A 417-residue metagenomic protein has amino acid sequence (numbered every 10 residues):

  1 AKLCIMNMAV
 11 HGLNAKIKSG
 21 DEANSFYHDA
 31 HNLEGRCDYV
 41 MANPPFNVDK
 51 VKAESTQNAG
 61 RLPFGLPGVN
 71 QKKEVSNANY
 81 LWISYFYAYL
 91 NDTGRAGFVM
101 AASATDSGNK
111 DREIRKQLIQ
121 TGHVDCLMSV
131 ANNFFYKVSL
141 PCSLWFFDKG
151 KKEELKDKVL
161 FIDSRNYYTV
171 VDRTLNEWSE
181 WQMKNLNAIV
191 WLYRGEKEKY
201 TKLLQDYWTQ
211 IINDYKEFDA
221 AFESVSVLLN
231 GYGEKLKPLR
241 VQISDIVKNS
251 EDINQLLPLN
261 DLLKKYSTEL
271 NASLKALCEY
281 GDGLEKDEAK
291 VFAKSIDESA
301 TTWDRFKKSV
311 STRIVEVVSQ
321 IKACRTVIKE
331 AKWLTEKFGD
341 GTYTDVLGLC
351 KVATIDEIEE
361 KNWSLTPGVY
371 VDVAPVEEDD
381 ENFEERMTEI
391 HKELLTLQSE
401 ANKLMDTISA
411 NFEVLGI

Functional and structural regions predicted by a protein language model:
K2-G35: S-adenosyl-L-methionine
E34-E413: A conserved structural/catalytic subdomain of Rossmann-like adenosyl-cofactor enzymes
